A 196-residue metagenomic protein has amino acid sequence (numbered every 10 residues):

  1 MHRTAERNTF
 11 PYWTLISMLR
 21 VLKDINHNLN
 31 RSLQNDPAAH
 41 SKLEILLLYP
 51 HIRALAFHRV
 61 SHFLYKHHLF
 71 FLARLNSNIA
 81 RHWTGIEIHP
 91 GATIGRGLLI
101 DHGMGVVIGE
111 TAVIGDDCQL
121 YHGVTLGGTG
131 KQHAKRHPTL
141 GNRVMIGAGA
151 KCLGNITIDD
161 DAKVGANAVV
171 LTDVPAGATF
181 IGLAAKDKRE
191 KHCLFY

Functional and structural regions predicted by a protein language model:
M1-T84, H192-Y196: Terminal amphipathic alpha-helical/low-complexity segments used for targeting or macromolecular assembly
H82-K188: Structural signal for interior beta-strand "rungs" in well-ordered beta-sheet cores of soluble enzyme domains
